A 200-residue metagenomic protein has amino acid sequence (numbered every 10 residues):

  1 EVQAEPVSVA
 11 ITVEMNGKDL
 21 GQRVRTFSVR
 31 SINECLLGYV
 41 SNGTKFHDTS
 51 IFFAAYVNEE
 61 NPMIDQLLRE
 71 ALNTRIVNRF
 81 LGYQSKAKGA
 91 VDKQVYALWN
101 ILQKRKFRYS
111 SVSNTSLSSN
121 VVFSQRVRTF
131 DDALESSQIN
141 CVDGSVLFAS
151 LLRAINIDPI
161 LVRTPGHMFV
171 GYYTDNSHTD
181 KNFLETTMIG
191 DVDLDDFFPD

Functional and structural regions predicted by a protein language model:
E1-A4, K86-K88, F148: Mixed-charge, low-complexity segments
E1-G38: Beta-strand-enriched, solvent-exposed domains that form extended recognition/catalytic surfaces
I11-M15, L98-L102, K106, L152: Hydrophobic, Leu/Ile/Phe/Ala-enriched alpha-helical segments that form helix-helix packing faces
G17, I32-V77: Feature of secretome-associated and extracellular-like proteins
L20, V24, V40, S136-I139 (+1 more regions): Alpha-helix capping and helix-loop boundary segments enriched in small/acidic/polar residues
S28-S31, F123, R128-F130, D200: Short, solvent-exposed coil/turn linker segments
A55-S136, H178: Secondary-structure boundary elements
V142-D200: Hydrophobic/aromatic-rich core segments of domains that either
